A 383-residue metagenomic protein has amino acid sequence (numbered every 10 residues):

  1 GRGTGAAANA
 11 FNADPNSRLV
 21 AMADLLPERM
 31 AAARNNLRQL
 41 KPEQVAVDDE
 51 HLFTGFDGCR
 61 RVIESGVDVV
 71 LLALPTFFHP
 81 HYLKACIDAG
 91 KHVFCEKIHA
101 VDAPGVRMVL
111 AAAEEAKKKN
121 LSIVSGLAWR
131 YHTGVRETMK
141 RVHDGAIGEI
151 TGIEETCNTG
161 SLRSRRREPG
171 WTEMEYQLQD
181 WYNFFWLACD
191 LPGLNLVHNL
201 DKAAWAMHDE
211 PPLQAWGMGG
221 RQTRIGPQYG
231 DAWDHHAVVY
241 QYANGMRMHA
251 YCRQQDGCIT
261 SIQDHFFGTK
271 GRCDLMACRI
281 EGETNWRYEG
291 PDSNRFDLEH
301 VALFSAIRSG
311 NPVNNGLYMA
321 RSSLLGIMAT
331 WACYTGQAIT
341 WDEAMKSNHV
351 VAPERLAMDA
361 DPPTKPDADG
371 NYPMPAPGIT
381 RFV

Functional and structural regions predicted by a protein language model:
G1-Q44, A203, A376-V383: N-terminal Rossmann-like dinucleotide-binding module
R2, K118-G230, Y240, D256-C258 (+4 more regions): Predominantly a Rossmann-like dinucleotide-binding segment in NAD(P)-dependent oxidoreductases
T4-A6, L194, H198-P211, W216 (+3 more regions): C-terminal helical cap and adjacent loop that interface with cofactors, partners, or active-site loops
A7-A8, C59, L83, I87 (+1 more regions): Generic hydrophobic/aromatic pocket-lining and core-packing "Φ" positions
L26-M30, G58, F78: Conserved short alpha-helix immediately C-terminal to the canonical SAM/SAH-binding motif I of Rossmann-like
L40-L72: A structured beta-alpha segment of the ubiquitous adenosine-cofactor-binding alpha/beta core
V69, P80-Y131, G145: Beta-strand-loop-alpha-helix segment that lines the small-molecule cofactor/substrate pocket of alpha/beta enzymes
A243-R247, K270-G271: Glycine-centered tight beta-turn/hairpin loop motif at sheet-sheet or coil-to-beta transitions
